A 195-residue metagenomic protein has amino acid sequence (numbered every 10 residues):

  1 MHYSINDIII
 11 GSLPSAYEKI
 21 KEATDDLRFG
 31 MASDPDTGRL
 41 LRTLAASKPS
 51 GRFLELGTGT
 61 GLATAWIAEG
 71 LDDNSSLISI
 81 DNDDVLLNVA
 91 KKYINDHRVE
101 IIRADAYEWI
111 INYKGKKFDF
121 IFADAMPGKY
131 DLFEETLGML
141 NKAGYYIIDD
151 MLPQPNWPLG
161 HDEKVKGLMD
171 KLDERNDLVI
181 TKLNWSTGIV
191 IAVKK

Functional and structural regions predicted by a protein language model:
M1-F120, P127-I147, M151-K195: A short alpha-helical cap/connector motif
